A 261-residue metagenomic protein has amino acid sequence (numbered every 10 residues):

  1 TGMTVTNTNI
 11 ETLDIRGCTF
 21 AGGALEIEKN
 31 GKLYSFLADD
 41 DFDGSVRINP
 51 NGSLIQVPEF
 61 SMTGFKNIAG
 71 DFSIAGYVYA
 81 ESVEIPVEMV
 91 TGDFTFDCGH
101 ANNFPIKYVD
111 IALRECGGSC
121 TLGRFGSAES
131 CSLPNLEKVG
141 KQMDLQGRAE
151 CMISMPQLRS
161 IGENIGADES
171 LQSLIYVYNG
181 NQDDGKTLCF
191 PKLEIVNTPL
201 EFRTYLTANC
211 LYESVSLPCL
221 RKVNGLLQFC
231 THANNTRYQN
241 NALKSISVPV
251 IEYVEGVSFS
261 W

Functional and structural regions predicted by a protein language model:
T1-N135, G140-Q157, G162-K192, N197-S214 (+2 more regions): Concave beta-strand-loop units of leucine-rich repeat
